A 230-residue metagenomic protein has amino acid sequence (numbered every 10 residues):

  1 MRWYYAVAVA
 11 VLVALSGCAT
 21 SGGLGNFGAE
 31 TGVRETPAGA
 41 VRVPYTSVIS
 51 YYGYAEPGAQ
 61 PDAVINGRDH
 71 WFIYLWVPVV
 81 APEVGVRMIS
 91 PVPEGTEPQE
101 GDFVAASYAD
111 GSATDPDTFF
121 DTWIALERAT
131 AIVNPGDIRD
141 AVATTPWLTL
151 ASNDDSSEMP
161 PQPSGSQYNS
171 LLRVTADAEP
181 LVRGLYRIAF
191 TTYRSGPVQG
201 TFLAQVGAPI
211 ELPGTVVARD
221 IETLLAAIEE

Functional and structural regions predicted by a protein language model:
M1-Y4: Positively charged n-region of N-terminal signal peptides that target proteins for export
A8-V13: Hydrophobic helical h-region of N-terminal Sec-dependent signal peptides in bacterial secretory/periplasmic proteins
L15-G17: C-terminal motif of bacterial Sec signal peptides marking the signal peptidase cleavage site
G22-Y45, I73-Y74, E94-E230: C-terminal edge strands of extracellular/lumenal beta-sandwich accessory domains
P57-D69: Extracellular beta-rich ligand/substrate-recognition surface
R68-H70, V77-G85: Extended extracellular/luminal ectodomain segments enriched in beta-structured repeat modules
P82-V92, A109-D110: A short beta-strand element within beta-rich, extracytoplasmic domains of secreted/secretory-pathway proteins
